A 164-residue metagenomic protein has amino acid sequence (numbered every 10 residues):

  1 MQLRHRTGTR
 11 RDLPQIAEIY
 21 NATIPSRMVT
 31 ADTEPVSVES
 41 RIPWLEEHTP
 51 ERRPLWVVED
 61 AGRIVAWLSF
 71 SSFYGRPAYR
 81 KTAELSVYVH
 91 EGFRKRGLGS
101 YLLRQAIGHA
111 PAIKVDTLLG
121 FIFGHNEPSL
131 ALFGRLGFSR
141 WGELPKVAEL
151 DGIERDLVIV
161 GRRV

Functional and structural regions predicted by a protein language model:
R4-I16: A short beta-loop-alpha structural element at the N-terminal edge of CoA-dependent acyl/N-acetyltransferase catalytic
G8, V89, I122: Hydrophobic adenine-recognition pocket in adenosine-nucleotide-binding enzymes
A17-L45: Conserved GNAT-fold acetyl-CoA-binding loop/helix
P35-G92, L103-R104, H109, R163-V164: Acetyl-CoA-dependent GNAT
S72, P77, L119-I122, G134 (+1 more regions): Conserved catalytic-core motifs of GNAT/GCN5-like acyltransferases
L85, L118-G120, V160: A structural signal for short, well-ordered beta-strand segments
K95-G108, E127-R135: Conserved acetyl-CoA-binding loop-helix of GNAT-fold acetyltransferases
A110-I122: Conserved GNAT acetyl-CoA-binding A-motif
